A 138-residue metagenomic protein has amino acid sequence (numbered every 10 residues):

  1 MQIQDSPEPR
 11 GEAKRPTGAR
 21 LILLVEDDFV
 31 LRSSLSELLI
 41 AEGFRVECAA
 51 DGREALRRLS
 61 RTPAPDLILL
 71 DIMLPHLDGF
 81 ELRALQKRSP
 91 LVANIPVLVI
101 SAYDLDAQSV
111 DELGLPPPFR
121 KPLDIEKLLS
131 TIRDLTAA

Functional and structural regions predicted by a protein language model:
M1-L23, D124-A138: Non-catalytic signal-transmission and effector/linker regions of two-component phosphorelay proteins
E26: Conserved acidic carboxylate
F29-E47, I125, L135: Two-component/phosphorelay signaling modules centered on CheY-like receiver
R32, P75, A93: The feature encodes the CheY-like receiver
C48-L67: Acidic, metal-coordinating helix/loop segments flanking the phosphotransfer/catalytic sites of two-component signaling
D71: Active-site residues of response regulator receiver
L98-I100: Hydrophobic/aromatic residues positioned on beta-strands within the core alpha/beta folds
